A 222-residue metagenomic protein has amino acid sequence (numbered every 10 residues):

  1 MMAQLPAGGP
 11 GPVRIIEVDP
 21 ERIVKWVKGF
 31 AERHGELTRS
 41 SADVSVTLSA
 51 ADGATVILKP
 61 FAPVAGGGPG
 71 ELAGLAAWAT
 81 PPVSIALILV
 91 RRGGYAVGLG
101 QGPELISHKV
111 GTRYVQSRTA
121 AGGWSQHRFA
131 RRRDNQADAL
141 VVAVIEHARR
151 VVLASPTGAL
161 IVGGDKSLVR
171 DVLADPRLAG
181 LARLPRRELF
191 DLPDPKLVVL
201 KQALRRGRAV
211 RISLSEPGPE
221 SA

Functional and structural regions predicted by a protein language model:
M1-A222: Terminal alpha-helical anchor/extension segments at protein ends
